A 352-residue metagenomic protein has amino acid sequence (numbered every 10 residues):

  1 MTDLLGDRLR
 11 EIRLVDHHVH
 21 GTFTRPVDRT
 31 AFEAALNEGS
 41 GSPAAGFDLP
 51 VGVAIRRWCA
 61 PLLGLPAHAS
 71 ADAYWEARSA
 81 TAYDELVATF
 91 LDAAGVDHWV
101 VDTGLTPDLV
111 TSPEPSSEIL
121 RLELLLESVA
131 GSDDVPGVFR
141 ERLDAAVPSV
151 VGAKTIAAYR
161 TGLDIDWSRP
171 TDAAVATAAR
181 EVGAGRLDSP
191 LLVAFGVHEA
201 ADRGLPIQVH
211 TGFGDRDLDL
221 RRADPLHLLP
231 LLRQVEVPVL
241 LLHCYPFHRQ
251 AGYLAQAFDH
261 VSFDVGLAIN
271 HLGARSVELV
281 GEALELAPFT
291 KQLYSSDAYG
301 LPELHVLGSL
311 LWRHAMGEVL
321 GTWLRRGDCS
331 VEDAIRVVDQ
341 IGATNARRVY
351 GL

Functional and structural regions predicted by a protein language model:
M1-H17, R29-L62, A69-A77, F289-T290 (+1 more regions): Mid-to-C-terminal alpha-helical segments outside catalytic/metal-binding sites
R13-P26, I207-G212: Histidine-centered catalytic micro-motifs
H18, W99, A153, H210 (+3 more regions): Conserved, mostly hydrophobic/aromatic
G21-T22, G104-P107, E123-E127, A157-G162 (+5 more regions): Short, solvent-exposed loop/turn segments at secondary-structure junctions
T30-E118, V138-P148: Alpha-helical scaffold segments that flank or form the walls of functional sites
L122-G137: A gly/proline- and charged-residue-enriched helix-loop-helix capping module
V135-K154, G162-V261, R275-L293, G321: Histidine/acidic residue-rich metal-binding segments in metalloenzymes
E236-L352: H/E-rich (His + Asp/Glu) clusters that bind or coordinate divalent metals
